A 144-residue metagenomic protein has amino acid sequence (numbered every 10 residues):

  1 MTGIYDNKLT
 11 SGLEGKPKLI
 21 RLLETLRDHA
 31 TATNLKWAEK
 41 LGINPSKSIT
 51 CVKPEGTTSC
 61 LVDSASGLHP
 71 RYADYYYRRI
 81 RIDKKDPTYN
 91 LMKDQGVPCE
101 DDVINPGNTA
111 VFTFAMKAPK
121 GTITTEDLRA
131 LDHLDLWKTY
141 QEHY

Functional and structural regions predicted by a protein language model:
M1-D6, N34-W37, D132-Y144: Structured alpha-helical segments in the cores of large, soluble enzyme domains
G3, K8-P54: Internal maturation/activation junctions in enzymes
K47, C60-L61: Short capping micro-motif at the N-terminus of alpha-helices
P54, L61-Y144: Catalytic alpha/beta core of large soluble enzyme barrels
